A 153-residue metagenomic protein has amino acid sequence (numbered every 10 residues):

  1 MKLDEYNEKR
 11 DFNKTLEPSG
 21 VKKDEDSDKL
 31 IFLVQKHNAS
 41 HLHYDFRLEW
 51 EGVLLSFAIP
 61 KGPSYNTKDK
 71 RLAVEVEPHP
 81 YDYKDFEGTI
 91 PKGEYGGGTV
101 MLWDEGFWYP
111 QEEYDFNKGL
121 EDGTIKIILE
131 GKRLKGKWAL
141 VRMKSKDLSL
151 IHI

Functional and structural regions predicted by a protein language model:
M1-K29, R47, S56-F57, S64: Long, contiguous binding/interaction regions
T15-L16, H43, F57-A58, T67-K68 (+1 more regions): Short helix/loop capping segments that flank catalytic or ligand/cofactor-binding pockets
K29-L33, H37-A39, G119-I128: Phosphate-interacting basic helix/loop segments used at nucleotide- and nucleic-acid interfaces
L30-E51, A58-P60: Nucleic-acid 5′ end/cap handling module spanning
A39-S40, I59-Y65, R142-K146: A short, sequence-level motif marking secondary-structure junctions
R47-E49, V53-P91: Covalent nucleotidyltransferase core used to form phosphodiester bonds in nucleic acids
G52, I151-I153: Conserved small/polar residues in nucleotide/adenosyl-binding loops
E77-S149: Long, basic N-terminal domains or extensions that often function in RNA/ssDNA interaction or organelle/cellular
